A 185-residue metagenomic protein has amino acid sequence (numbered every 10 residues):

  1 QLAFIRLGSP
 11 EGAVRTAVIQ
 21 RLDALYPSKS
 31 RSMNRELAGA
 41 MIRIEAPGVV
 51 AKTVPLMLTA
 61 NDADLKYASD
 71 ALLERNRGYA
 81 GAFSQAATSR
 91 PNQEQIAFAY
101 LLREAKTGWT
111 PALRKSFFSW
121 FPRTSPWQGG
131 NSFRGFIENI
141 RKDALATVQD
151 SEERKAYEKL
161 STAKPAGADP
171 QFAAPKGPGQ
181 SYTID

Functional and structural regions predicted by a protein language model:
Q1-D185: Long, ordered, helix-rich scaffold segments
